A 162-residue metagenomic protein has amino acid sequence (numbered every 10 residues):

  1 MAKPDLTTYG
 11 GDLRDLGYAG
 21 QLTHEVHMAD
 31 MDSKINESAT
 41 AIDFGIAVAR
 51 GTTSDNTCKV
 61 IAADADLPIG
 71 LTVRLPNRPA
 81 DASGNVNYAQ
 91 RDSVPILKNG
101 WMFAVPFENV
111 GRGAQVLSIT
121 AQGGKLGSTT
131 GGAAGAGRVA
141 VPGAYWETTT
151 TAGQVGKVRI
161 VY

Functional and structural regions predicted by a protein language model:
M1-Y162: Surface-exposed, low-hydrophobicity beta-strand/loop segments enriched in small/polar/acidic residues
